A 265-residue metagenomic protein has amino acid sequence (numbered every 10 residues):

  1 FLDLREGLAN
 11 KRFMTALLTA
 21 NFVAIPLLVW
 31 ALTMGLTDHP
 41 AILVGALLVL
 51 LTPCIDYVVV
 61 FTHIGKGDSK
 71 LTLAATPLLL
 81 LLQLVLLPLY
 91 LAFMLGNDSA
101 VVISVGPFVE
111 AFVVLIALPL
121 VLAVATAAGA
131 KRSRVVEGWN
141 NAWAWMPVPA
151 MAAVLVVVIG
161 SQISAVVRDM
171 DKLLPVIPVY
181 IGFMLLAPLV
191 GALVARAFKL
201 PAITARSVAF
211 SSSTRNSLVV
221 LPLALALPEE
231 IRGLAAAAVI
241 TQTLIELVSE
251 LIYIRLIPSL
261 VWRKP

Functional and structural regions predicted by a protein language model:
F1-P265: Alpha-helical transmembrane segments of multi-pass small-molecule/ion transporters
